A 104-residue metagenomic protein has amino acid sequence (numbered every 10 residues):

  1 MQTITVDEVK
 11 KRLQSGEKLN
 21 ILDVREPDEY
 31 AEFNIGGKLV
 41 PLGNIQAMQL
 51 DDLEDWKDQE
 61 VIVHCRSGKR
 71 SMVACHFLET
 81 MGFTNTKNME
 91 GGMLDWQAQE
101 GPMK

Functional and structural regions predicted by a protein language model:
M1-N20, V24-E60, R66-K104: Rhodanese-like catalytic fold shared by cysteine-dependent sulfurtransferases and DSP/PTP-type phosphatases
